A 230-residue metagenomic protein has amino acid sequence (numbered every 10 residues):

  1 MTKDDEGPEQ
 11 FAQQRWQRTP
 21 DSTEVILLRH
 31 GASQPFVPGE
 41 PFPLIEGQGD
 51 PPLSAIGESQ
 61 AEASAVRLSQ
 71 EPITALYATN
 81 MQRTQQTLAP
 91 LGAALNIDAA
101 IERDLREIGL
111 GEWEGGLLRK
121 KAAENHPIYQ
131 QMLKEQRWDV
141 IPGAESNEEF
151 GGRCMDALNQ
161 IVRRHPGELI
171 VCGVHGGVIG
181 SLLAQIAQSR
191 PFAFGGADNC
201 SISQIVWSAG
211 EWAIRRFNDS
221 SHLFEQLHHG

Functional and structural regions predicted by a protein language model:
M1-T74, A89, A93-I97, A209-G230: An N-terminal RHG(E/S)-centered segment typical of histidine phosphatases
V25, I161, E168-G176: Generic beta-sheet signal
P51-P52, A93-R153, A213-D219, H228-G230: Phosphate-handling substructures
G57-A61, L76, K121, F150-G151: Conserved anionic group-binding/transfer micro-motifs
I73-N80, L169-G173: Short glycine-rich phosphate-binding loop at a beta-alpha junction
P90, S181-Q185: Active-site signature of alpha/beta-hydrolase-fold catalytic machinery across serine- and Asp/Cys-nucleophile hydrolases
S189-A213: Domain-level recognition of soluble alpha/beta enzyme cores, biased toward histidine phosphatases/phosphomutases
